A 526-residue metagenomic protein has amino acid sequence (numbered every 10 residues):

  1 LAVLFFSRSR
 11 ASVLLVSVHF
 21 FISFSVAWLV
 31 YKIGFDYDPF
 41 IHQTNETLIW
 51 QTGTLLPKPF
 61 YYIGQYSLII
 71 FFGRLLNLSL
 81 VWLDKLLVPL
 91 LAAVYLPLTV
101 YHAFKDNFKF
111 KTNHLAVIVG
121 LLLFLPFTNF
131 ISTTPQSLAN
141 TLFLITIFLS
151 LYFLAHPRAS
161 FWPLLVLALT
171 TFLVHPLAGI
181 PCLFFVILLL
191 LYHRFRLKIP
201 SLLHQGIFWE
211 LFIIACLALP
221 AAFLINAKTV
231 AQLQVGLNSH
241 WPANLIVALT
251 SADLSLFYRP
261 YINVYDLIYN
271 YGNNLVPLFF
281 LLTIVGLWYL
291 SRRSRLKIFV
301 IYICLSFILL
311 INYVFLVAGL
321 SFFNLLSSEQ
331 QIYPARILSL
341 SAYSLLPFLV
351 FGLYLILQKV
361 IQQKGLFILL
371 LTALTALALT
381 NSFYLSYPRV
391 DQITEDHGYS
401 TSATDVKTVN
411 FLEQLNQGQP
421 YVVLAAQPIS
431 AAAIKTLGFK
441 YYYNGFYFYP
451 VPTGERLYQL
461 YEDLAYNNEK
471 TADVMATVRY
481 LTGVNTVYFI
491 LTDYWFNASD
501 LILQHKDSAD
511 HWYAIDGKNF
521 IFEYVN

Functional and structural regions predicted by a protein language model:
L1-D391, V484-V487, T492, S508 (+2 more regions): Membrane-embedded transmembrane-helix bundle of lipid-linked glycan/lipid transferases
N107, Q136, S294-R295, A335-L338 (+1 more regions): Extracytoplasmic
